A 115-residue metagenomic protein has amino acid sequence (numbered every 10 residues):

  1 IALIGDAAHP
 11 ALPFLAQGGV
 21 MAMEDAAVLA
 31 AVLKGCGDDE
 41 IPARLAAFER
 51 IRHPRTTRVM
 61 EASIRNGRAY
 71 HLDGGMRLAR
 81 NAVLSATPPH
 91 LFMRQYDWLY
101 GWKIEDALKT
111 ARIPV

Functional and structural regions predicted by a protein language model:
I1-H71: Conserved mid-domain beta->alpha element of the FAD-binding
P54-T57, A82, P114: Small/flexible residues
N66-G74, I104-L108: Short alpha-helical linear motifs
Y70-P89: C-terminal domain-closing interface element
L84-V115: C-terminal auxiliary extensions adjacent to catalytic cores
